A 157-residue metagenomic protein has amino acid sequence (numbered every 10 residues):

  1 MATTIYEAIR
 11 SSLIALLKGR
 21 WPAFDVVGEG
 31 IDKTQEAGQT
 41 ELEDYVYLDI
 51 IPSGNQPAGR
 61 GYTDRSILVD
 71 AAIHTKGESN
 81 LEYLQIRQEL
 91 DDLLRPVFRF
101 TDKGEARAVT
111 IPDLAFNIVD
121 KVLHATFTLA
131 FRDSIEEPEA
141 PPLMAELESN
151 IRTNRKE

Functional and structural regions predicted by a protein language model:
M1-Q56, K156: Small/polar-rich, solvent-exposed N-terminal microdomains that initiate assembly or binding
M1-R10, P57, R107-E157: Short, charged interaction patches at domain edges and termini
I14-K18, R60-Y62, P96-V97, K103: Polyanion-binding and phosphate-handling cores
F24-G30, D102-T110: Short beta-strand elements
L42, G61-R65, N117-L123: Solvent-exposed loop and beta-edge segments used for protein-protein assembly and interaction
G61-R65, Y83-L90, P142: "Short basic amphipathic alpha-helical interaction patches in structured regions
T63-L81, L123-D133: Oligomerization/assembly interface segments of phage tail-like spikes and tubes
L81-T101: Short, hydrophobic/π-rich interface segment
